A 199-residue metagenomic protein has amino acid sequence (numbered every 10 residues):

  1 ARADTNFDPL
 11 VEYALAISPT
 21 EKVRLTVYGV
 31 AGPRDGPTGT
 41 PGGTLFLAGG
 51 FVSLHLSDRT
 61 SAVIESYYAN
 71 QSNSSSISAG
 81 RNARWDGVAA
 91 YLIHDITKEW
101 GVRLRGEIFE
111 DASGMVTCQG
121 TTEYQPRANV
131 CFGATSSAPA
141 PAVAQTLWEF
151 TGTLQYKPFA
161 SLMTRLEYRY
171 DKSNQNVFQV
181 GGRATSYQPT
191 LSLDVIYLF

Functional and structural regions predicted by a protein language model:
A1-G29: Aromatic- and glycine-enriched pocket-lining scaffold segments that form the walls of small-molecule binding clefts
P19, V23-D35, G39-F199: Outer-membrane beta-barrel pore domains
